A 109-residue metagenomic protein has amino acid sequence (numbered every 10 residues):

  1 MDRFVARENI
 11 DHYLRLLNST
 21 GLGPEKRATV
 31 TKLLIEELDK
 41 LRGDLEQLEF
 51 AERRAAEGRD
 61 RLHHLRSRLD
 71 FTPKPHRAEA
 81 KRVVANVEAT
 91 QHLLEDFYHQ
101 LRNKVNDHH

Functional and structural regions predicted by a protein language model:
M1-H109: Extended, charge-rich alpha-helical interface modules
